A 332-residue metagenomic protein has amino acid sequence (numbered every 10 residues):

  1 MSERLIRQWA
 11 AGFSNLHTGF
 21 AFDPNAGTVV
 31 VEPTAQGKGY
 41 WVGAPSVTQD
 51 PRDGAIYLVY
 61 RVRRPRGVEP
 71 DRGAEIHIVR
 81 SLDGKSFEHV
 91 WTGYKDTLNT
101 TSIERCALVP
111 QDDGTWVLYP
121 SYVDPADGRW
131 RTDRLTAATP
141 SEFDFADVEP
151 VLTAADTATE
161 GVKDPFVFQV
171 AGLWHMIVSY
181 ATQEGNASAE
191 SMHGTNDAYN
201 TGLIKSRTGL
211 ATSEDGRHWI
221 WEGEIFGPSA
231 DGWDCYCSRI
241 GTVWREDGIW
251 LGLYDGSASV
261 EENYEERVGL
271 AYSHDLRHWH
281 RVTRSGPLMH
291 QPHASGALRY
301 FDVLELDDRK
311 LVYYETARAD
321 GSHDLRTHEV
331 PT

Functional and structural regions predicted by a protein language model:
M1-T101, V109-Y236, W244-G296, E305-T332: Beta-rich carbohydrate-recognition and catalytic domains
R299-Y300: Short glycine-rich, acidic/polar surface loops and turns
